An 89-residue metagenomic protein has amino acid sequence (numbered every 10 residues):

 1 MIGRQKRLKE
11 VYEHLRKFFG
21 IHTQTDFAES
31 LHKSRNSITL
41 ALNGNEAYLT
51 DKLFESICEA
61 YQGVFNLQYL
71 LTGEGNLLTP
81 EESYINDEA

Functional and structural regions predicted by a protein language model:
M1-D26, S30: A short, Lys/Arg-rich alpha-helix, primarily the initiator
T25-D26, E55, Q68: Residues within the helices of the helix-turn-helix
A28, T39, C58: The alpha-helix within a helix-turn-helix
S30, A41, T72-G73: Short acidic/histidine-centered micro-motifs embedded in hydrophobic/aromatic stretches that mark compact functional
N36: Key DNA-contact positions within bacterial/archaeal DNA-binding proteins
G44-A60, L77: Short, basic-rich loop-to-helix N-cap that marks the start of a DNA-contacting helix
Q68-A89: Short, charged recognition helix plus adjacent turn of helix-turn-helix-like nucleic-acid-binding domains
